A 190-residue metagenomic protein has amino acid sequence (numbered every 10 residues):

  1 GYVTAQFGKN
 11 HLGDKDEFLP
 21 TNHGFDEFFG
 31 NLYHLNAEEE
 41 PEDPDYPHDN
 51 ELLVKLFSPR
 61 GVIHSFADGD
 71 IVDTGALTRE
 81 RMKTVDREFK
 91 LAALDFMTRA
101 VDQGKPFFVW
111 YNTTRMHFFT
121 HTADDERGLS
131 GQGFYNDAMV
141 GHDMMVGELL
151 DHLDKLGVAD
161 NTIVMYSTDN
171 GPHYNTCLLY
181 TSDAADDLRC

Functional and structural regions predicted by a protein language model:
G1, P106-N112, M139-H142, V146 (+2 more regions): Beta-strand elements within well-structured catalytic alpha/beta cores of enzymes that handle phosphate/sulfate esters
Y2, L12-F107, T113-T122: Formylglycine-dependent
Q6: Extracellular polysaccharide-degrading/modifying enzymes targeting complex plant/algal/animal polysaccharides
D16-G24, F118-T122, G128-A138, K155-S182: Histidine-centered active-site microenvironments of extracellular/periplasmic hydrolases and transferases
N36-E40, D70, G147-L156, L178-S182: Substrate-binding rim/cap in mid-to-C-terminal beta-strand-loop elements of soluble/periplasmic
T84-V101, D124-T162: A long, amphipathic alpha-helix that forms part of the scaffold/cap immediately adjacent to metal-dependent active
Y180-C190: Single conserved hydrophobic/aromatic residue that forms the stacking wall/gate of nucleotide- or nucleobase-binding
